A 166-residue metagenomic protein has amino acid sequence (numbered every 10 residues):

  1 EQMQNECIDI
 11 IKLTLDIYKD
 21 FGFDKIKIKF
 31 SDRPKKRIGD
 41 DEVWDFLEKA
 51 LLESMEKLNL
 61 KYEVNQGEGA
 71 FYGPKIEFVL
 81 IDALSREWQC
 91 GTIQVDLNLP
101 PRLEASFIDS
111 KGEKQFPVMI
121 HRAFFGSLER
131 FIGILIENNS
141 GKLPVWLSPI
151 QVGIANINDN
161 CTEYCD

Functional and structural regions predicted by a protein language model:
E1-D166: NTP/phosphate- and nucleic-acid-binding module
